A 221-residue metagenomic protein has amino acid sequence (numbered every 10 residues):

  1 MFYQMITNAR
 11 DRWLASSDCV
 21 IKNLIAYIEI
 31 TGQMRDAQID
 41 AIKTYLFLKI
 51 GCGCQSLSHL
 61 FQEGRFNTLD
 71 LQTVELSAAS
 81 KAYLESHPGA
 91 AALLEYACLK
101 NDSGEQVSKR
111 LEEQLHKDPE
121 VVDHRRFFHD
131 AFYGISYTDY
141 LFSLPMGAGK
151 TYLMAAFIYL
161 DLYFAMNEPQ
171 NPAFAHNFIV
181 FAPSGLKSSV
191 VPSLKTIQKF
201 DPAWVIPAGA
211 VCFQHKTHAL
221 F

Functional and structural regions predicted by a protein language model:
M1-F221: RecA-like P-loop NTPase motor core of helicase/translocase proteins
